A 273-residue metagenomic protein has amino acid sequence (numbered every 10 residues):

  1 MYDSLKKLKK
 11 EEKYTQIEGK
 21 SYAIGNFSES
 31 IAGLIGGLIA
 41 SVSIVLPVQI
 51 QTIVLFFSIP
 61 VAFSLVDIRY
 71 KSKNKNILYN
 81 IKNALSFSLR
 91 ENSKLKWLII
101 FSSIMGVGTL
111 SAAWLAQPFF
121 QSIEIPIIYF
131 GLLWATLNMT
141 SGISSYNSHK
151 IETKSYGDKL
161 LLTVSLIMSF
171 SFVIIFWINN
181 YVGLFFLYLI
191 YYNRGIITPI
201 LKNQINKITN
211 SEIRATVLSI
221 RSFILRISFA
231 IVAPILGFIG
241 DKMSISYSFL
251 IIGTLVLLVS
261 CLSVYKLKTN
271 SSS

Functional and structural regions predicted by a protein language model:
M1-A40, V54-L55, F63, W97-P118 (+4 more regions): Substrate-agnostic recognition of the 12-TM MFS/MFS-like secondary transporter fold
I44-I77, Y265-S273: Helix-loop junctions on the cytosolic side of multi-pass membrane transporters, especially the intracellular loop
P47, Y156-T163, S248: Juxtamembrane helix-start motifs in multi-pass secondary transporters
T52, K159-V173, G253: Structural signature of the two symmetry-related core transmembrane helices
V61-L65, I174-I175, I190, S263: MFS-fold secondary transporters
V66-I100: Juxtamembrane intracellular "pre-TM" segments in multi-pass secondary transporters
P118-E124: Membrane-interface helix caps of multi-pass secondary transporters
I174-L187: Helix-loop junctions at membrane interfaces in 12-TM secondary transporters
